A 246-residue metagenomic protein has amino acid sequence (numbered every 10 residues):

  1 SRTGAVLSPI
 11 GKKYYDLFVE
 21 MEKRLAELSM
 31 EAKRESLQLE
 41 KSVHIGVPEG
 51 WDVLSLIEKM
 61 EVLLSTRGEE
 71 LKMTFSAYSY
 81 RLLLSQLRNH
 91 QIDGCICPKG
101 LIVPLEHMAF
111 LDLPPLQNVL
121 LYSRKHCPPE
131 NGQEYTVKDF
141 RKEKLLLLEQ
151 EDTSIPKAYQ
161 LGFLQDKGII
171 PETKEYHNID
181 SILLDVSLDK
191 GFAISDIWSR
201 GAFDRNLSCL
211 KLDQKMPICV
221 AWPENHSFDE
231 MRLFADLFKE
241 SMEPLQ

Functional and structural regions predicted by a protein language model:
V6-L37: Alpha-helical "hinge/linker" immediately C-terminal to small N-terminal DNA-binding modules
D16, E58-V62, Y80-S123, R205-L210: Short beta-strand-centered segments that line the small-molecule binding cleft or hinge of alpha/beta clamshell
M30, R34-G68, Y78-S85, D229: N-terminal winged-helix
S36-L37, M108-L145, D229-R232: Flexible hinge/capping segments at coil-to-helix
S55, Y135, R141-K167: Secondary-structure junction motif
E70-S79, G168-S181: Short beta-strand-to-loop elements that line the ligand-binding cleft of bilobed periplasmic-binding protein-like
I96-E106, A158, I179-S208: A ligand-binding cleft/hinge motif common to bilobed small-molecule-binding domains
S208-Q246: A late-sequence structural motif
